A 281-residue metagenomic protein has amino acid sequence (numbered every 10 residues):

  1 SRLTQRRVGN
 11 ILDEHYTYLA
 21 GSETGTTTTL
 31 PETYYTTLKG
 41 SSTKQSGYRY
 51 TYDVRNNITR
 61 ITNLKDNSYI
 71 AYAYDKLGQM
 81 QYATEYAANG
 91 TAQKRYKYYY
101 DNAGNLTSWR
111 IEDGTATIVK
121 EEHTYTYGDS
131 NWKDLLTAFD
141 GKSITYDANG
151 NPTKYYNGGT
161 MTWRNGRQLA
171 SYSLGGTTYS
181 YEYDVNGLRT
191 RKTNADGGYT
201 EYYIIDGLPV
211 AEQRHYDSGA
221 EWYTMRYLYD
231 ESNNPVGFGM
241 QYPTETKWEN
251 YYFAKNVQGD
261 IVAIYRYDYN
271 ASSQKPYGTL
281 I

Functional and structural regions predicted by a protein language model:
R2-T17, R49-S108, S143-I204, A220-W222 (+1 more regions): Residue-level markers of secondary-structure register and packing in elongated scaffolds
R7, I11, G25-T26, Y35 (+2 more regions): Extracytoplasmic low-complexity repetitive segments enriched in small/polar residues
G9, Y98-K133, I205-V210, H215: Structured, non-catalytic alpha/beta "coupling" segments that mediate domain-domain communication and provide generic
G21-G25, G128, A271: Short loop/turn segments immediately following beta-strands, especially the blade-tip and inter-blade linker loops
T29-L30, H123-S143: Extended, small-residue-rich solenoid/repeat segments and analogous flexible loops that form exposed scaffolds
Y34-Y35, L136-T137, P209-R214, V236-M240 (+1 more regions): Short polybasic amphipathic segments
G40-S41, A116, A271-S272: Short consensus segments that form the blades of beta-propeller domains, in both extracellular/periplasmic
G40-S42, N89-G90, D217: Short, cysteine-centered beta-strand-loop-beta hairpins and adjacent loop/turn segments enriched in charged/polar
